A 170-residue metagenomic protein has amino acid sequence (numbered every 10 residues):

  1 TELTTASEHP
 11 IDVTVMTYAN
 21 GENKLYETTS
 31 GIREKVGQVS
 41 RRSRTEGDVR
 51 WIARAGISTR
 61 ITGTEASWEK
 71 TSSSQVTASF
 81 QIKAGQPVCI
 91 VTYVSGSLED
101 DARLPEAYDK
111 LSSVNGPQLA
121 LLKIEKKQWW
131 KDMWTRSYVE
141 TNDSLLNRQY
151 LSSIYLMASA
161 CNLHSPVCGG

Functional and structural regions predicted by a protein language model:
T1-G170: Acidic/polar, glycine-enriched structural segments that form the non-catalytic walls/loops of the carbohydrate-binding
